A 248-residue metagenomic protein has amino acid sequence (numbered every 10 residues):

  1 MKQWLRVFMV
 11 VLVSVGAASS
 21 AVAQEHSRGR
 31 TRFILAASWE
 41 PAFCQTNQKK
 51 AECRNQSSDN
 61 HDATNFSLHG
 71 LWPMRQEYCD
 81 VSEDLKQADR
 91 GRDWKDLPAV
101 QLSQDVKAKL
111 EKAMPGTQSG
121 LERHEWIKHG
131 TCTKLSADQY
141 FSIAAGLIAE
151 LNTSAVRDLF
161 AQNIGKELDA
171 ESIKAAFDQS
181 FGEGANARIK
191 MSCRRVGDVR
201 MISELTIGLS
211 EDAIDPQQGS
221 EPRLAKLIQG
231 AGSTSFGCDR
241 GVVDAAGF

Functional and structural regions predicted by a protein language model:
M1-F8: Bacterial N-terminal signal peptides that target proteins for export
F8-G16: Bacterial N-terminal signal peptides
S19-A23: Sec/Tat signal peptide C-region and signal peptidase I cleavage site
Q24-Q45, K49-S57, A99: Aromatic-lined ligand-binding clefts that engage carbohydrates, nucleic acids, or primary amines
K50-F248: Domain-level detector of nuclease and nuclease-like folds in predominantly extracellular/periplasmic contexts
